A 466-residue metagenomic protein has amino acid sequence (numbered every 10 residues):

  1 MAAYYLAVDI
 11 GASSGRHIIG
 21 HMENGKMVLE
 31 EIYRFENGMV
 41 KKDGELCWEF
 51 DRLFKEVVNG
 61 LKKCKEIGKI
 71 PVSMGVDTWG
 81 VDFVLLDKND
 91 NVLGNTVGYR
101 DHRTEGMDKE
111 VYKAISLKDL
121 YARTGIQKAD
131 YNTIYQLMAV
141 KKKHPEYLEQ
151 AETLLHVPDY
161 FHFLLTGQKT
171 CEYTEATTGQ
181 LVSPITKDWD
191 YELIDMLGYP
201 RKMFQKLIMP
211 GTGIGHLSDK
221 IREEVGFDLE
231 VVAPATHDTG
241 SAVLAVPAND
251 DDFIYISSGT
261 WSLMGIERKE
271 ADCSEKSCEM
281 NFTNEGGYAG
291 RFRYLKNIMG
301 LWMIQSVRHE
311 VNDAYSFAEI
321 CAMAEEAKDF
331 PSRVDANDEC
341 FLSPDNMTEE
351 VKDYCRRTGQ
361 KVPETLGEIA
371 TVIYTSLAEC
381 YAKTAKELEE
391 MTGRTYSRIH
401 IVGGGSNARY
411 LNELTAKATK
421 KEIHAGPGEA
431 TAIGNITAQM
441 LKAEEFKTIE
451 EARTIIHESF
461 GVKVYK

Functional and structural regions predicted by a protein language model:
M1-G94, A122, Q150, R222-V231 (+2 more regions): N-terminal glycine/serine-rich phosphate-binding loop of ATP-dependent small-molecule kinases, especially carbohydrate
L6-A7, I19, Y112-G125, Y135-H156 (+8 more regions): Active-site core segments that coordinate phosphate-bearing ligands/cofactors across diverse enzyme families
L46-F54, I126, D130, L207-G211 (+2 more regions): Short acidic-aromatic active-site loops that bind/stabilize oxyanions
N59-V72, D130, L137-M138, P145 (+1 more regions): Conserved phosphate-binding loops in N-terminal lobes of ATP-dependent enzymes of the actin/Hsp70/sugar-kinase
E66-G98, Q127-Y131, H162-S183, K206-M209: Short beta-strand-loop/turn "lid" adjacent to the catalytic site in phosphate-handling enzymes
I70-T78, T153, K206, R394-G403: Short glycine-rich phosphate-binding loop at a beta-alpha junction
D77-V81, P210-G211, S258-W261, R398-S406: Glycine-rich beta-strand-to-loop/alpha-helix junction loops that act as flexible
D101: Carbohydrate-associated surface elements
